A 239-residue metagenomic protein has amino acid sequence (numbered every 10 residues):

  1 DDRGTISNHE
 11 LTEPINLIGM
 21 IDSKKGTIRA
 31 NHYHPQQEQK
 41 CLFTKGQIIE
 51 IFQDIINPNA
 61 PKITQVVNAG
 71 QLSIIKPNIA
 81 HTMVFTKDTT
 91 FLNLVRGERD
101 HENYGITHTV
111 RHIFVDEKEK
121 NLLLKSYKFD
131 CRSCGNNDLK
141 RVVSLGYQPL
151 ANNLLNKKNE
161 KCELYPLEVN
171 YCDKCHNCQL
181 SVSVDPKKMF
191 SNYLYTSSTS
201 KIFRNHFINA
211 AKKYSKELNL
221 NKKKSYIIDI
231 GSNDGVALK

Functional and structural regions predicted by a protein language model:
D2-N31, Q37, L167: A short glycine-rich, His/Asp/Glu-containing loop-to-beta-strand
I6, N31, E50-I51, I75 (+2 more regions): Short beta-strand His + acidic residue motifs that chelate non-heme Fe in jelly-roll/DSBH and cupin folds
Q36-I55: Glycine- and acidic-residue-biased ligand/ion/polar-headgroup-sensing regions
I55-P77: Short acidic-glycine-tyrosine-enriched beta hairpin
P58-P61, A80-N121: Double-stranded beta-helix
L124-I202: N-terminal juxtadomain amphipathic helix that follows a signal peptide/anchor or precedes a small N-terminal auxiliary
K223-N233: Conserved class I S-adenosyl-L-methionine
D234-K239: Conserved SAM-binding loop of SAM-dependent methyltransferases across substrates and taxa, primarily the Class I
